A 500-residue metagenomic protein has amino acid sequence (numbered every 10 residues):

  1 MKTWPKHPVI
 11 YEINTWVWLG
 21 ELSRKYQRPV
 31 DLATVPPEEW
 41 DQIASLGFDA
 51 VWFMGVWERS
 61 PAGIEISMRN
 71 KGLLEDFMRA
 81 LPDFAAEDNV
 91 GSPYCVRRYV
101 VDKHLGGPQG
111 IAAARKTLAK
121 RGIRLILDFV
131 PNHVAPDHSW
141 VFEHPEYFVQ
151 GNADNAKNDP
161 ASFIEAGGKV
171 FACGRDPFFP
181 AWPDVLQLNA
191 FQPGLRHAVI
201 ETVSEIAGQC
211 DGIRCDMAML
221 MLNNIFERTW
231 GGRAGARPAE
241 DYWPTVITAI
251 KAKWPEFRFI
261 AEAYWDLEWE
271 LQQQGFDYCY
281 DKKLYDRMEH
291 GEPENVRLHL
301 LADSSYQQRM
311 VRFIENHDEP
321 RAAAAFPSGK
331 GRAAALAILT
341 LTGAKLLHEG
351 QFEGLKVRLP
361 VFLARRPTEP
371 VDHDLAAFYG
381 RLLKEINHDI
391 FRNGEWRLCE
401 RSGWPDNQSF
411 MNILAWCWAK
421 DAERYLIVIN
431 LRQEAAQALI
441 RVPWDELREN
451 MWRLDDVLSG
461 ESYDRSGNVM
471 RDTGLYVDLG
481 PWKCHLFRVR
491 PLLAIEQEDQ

Functional and structural regions predicted by a protein language model:
M1-Q500: Active-site and adjacent substrate-binding regions of carbohydrate-active enzymes
